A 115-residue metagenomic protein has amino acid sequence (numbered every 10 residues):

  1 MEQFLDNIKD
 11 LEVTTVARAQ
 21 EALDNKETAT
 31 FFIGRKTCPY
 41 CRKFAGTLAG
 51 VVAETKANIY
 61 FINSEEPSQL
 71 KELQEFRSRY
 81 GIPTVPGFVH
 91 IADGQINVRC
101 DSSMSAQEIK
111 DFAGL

Functional and structural regions predicted by a protein language model:
M1-A29, L115: N-terminal leader/targeting and pre-domain segments
R18-A57: Local sequence-structure signature of Cys/Sec-based thiol-disulfide redox active-site neighborhoods
I33, K56-L73: Thiol-based oxidoreductase modules, predominantly thioredoxin-like and allied folds used for disulfide exchange
R35, S64, C100-S103: Conserved residues at beta->alpha junctions
P39-Y40, S68, N97: Glycine-/small-residue-rich active-site loops that bind phosphorylated ligands and cofactors
P67-V85: Short Fe-S-cluster ligation motifs
P83-L115: Non-catalytic, surface beta->alpha helical segment in thiol-disulfide oxidoreductase systems
